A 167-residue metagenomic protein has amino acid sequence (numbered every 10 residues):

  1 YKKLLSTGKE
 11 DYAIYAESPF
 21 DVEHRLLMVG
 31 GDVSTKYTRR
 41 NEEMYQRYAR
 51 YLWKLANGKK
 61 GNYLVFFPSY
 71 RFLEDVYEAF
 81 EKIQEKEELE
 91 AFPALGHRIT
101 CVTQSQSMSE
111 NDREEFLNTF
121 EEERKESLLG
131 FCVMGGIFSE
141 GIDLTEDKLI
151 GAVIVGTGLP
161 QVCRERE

Functional and structural regions predicted by a protein language model:
Y1-E167: ASCE RecA-like P-loop NTPase motor cores that couple ATP hydrolysis to mechanical translocation on nucleic acids
